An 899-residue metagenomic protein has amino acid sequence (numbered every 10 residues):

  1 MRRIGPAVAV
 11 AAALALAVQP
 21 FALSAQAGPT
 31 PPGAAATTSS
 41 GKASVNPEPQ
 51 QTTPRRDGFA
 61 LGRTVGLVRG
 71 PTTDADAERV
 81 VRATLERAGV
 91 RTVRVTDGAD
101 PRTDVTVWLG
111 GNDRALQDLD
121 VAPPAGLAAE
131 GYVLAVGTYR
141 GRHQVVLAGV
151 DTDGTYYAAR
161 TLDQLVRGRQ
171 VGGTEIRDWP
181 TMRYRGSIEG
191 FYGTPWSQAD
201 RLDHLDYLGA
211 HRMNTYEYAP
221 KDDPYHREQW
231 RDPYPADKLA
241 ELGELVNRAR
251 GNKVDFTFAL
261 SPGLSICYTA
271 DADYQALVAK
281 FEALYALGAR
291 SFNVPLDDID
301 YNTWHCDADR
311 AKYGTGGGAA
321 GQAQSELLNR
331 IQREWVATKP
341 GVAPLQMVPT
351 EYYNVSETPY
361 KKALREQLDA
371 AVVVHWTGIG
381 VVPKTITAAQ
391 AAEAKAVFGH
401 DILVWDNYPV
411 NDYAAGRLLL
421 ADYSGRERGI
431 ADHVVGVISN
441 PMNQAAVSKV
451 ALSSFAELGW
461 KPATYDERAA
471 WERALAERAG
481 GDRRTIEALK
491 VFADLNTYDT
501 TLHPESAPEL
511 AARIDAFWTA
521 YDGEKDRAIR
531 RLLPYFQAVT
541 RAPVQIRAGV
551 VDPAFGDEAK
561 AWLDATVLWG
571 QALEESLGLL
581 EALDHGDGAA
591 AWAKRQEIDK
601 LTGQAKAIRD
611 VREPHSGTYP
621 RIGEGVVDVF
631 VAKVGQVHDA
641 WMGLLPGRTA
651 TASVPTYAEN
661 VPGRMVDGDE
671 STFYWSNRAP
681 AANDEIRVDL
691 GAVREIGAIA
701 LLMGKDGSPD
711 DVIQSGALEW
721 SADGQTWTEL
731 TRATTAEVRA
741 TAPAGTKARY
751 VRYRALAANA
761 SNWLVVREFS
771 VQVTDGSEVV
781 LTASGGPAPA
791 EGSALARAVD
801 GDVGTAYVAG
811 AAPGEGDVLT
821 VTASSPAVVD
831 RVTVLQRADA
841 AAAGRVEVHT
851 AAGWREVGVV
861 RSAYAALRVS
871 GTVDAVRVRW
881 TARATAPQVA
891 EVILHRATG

Functional and structural regions predicted by a protein language model:
R2-A9, G28-R140, V171-E175: Acidic, contiguous N-terminal accessory segments
A17-S24: C-terminal segment of classical bacterial N-terminal signal peptides
L127-K280, A286-R290: Feature activates predominantly on carbohydrate-active enzymes
F191, E228, A286, R290 (+1 more regions): Catalytic-core regions of glycoside hydrolase
E467-G643: C-terminal functional modules
H638-I696, L702-V712, P743, S761-W763 (+4 more regions): Disordered, acidic Ser/Thr/Pro-rich linker "stalks" and the adjacent N-terminal cap of the next globular domain
S708-V771, A840-A897: Trp- and acidic/polar-enriched beta-sheet ligand-binding modules for extracellular glycan and matrix recognition
